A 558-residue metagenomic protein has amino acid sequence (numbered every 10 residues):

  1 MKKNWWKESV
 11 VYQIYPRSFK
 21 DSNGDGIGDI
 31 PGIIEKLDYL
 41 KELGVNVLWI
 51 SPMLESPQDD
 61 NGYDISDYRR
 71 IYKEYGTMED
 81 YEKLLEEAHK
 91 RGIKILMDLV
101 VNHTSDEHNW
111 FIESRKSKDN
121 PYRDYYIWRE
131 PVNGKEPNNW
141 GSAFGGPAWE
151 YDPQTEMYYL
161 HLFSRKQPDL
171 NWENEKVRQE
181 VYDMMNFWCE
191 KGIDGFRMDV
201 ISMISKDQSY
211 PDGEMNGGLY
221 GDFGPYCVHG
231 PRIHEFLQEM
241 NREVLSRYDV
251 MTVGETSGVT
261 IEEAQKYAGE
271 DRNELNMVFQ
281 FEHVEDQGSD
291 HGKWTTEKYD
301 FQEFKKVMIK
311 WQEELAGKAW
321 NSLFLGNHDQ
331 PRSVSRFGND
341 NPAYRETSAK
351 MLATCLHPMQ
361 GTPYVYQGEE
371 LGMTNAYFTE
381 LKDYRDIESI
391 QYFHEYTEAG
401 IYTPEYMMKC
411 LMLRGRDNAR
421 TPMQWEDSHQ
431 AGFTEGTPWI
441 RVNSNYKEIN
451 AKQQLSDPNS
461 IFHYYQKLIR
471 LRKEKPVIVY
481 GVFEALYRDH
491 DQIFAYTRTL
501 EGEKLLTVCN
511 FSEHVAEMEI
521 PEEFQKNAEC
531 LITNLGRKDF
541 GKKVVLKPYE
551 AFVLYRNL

Functional and structural regions predicted by a protein language model:
M1-L558: Active-site and adjacent substrate-binding regions of carbohydrate-active enzymes
